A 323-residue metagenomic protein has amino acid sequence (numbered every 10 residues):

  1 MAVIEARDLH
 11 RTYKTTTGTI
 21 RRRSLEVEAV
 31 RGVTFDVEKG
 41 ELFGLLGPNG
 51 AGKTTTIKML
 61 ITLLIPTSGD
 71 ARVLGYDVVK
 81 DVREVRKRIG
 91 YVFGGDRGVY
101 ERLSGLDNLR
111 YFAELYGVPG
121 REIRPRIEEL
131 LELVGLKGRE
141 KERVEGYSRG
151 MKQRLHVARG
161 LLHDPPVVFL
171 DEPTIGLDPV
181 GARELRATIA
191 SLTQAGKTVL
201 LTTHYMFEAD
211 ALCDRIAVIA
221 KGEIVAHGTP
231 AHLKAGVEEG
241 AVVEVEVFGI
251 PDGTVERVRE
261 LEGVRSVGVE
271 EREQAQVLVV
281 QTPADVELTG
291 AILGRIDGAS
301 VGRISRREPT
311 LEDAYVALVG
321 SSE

Functional and structural regions predicted by a protein language model:
R110, E114, R121-R139: Conserved ABC ATPase "signature" region
V157: Hydrophobic anchor residue at the start of the ABC signature
D164: Conserved catalytic motifs of ABC-family nucleotide-binding domains
V168-E172: Catalytic Walker B motif of ABC-type/P-loop ATPase nucleotide-binding domains
R186-P283: ABC transporter nucleotide-binding domain
